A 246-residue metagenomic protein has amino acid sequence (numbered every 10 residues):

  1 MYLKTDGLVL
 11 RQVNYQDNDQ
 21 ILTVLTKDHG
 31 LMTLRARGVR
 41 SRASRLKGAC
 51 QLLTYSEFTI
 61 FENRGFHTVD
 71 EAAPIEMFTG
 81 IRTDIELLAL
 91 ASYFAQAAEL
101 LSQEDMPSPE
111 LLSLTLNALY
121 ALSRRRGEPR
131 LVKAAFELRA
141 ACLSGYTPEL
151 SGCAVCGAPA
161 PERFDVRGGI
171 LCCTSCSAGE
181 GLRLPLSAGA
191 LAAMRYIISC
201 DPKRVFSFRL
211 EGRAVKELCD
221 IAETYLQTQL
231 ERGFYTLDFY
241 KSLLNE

Functional and structural regions predicted by a protein language model:
M1-I21, L25-E246: Non-catalytic alpha-helical scaffolds and adjoining flexible linkers that form interface surfaces for assembly
